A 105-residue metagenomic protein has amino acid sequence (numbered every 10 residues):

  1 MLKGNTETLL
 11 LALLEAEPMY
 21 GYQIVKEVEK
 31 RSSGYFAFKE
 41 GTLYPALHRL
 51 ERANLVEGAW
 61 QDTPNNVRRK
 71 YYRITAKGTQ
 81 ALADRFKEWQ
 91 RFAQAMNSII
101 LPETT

Functional and structural regions predicted by a protein language model:
M1-T42: N-terminal helix-turn-helix DNA-binding core of bacterial DNA-binding proteins
N5, L9, R73, A95: Amphipathic alpha-helical recognition patches that constitute DNA-binding helices
L43-L50: Basic amphipathic alpha-helical segments that dock to polyanions
N54: Glycine-centered, phosphate/nucleic-acid-interacting loop/turn motifs that mediate DNA/RNA or nucleotide
G58: Short beta-strand "wing" residues that participate in macromolecule-binding interfaces
P64-F86: Basic, amphipathic "hinge/linker" alpha-helix immediately C-terminal to the N-terminal HTH DNA-binding motif
T79-T105: Amphipathic alpha-helical dimerization/coiled-coil segments that flank or bridge DNA-binding/regulatory modules
